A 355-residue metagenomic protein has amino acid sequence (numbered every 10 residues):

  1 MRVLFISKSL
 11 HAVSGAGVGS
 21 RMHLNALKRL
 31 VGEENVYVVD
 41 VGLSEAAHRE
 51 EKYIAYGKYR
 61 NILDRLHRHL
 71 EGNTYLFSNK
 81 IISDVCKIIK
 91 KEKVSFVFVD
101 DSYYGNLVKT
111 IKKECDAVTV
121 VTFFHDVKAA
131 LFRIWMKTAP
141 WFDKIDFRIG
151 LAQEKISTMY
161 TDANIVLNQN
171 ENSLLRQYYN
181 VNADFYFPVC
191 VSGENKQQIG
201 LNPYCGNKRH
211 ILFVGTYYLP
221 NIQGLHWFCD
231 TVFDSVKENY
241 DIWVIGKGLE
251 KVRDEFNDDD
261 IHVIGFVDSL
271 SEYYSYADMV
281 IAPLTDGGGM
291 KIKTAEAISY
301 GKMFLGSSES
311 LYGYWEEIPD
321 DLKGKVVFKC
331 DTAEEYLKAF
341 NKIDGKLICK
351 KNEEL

Functional and structural regions predicted by a protein language model:
M1-A47, E92, S235: N-terminal subdomain of nucleotide-sugar transferases
V3, F96, K113-I134: Active-site proximal beta-strand in glycosyltransferases
S83, K128, F142-N164: Membrane-proximal helix-turn-helix segments that form the acceptor-binding/catalytic region of lipid-linked
V85-N106, V118-V121: Short N-terminal targeting/anchoring amphipathic segment
C115, Y160, I165-S192: Helix-loop-beta element that forms the nucleotide-linked donor phosphate-binding surface in glycosyltransferases
P188-E255, V263, V267-D268, S275 (+1 more regions): Conserved catalytic-core segment of nucleotide-activated headgroup transferases in glycan assembly
S275-G289, Y300-K302: Acidic donor-binding loop of glycosyltransferase active sites
K293-E296, M303-S310: Short hydrophobic beta-strand element within catalytic cores of glycosyltransferases and related nucleotide-activated
